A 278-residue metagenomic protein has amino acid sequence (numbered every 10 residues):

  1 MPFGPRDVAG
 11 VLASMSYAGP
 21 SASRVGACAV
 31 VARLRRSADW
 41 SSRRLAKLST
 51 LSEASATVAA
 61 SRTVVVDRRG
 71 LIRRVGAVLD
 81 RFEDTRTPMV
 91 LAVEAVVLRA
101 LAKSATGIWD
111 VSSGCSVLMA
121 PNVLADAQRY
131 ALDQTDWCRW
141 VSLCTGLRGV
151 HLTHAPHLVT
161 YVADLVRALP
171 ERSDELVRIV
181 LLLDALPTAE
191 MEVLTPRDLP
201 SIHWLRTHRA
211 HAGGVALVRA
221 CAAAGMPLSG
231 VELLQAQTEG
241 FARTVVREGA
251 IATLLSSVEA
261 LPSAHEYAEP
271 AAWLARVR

Functional and structural regions predicted by a protein language model:
M1-A102, P270-R278: A metal-dependent hydrolase signature that marks the N-terminal structural subdomain at the beginning of catalytic folds
C28, S173-R178, G225-E232: Active-site rim elements
R44, G149-T153, E190: Short alpha-helical functional segments enriched in proximate histidine and acidic residues
R86-R139, L152-T153, H157: Active-site scaffold of zinc-dependent metalloenzymes
D133-C138, S142, G146, F241: Short, hydrophobic/aromatic alpha-helical segments in well-folded domains
T145-V162: Catalytic Zn2+-binding segment of zinc metalloproteases
T160-P187: Acidic/histidine-rich catalytic neighborhood
T188-R278: Pan-zinc metallopeptidase signature
